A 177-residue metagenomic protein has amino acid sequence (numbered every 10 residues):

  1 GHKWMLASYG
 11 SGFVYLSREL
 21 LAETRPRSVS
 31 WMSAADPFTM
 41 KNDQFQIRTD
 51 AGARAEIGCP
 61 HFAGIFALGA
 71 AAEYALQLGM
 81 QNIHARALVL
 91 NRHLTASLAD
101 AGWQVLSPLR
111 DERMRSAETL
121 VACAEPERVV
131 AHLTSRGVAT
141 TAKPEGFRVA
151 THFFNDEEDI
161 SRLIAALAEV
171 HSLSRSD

Functional and structural regions predicted by a protein language model:
G1-M40: Active-site PLP attachment segment
W4-L6, R113, T141: Short glycine/serine/proline-enriched coil/turn segments at secondary-structure junctions
S28-A55, F62: C-terminal glycine/acidic-rich active-site capping loop/insertion
I47-T95: Structural signature of PLP-dependent enzymes
G52, M114-E118, P144-R148: Short, solvent-exposed beta-strand edge segments and adjacent coil->beta transition regions
L88-R136: Conserved PLP-binding catalytic core of the aspartate aminotransferase-like
E125-D177: PLP-dependent enzyme catalytic core of the Aspartate aminotransferase-like
